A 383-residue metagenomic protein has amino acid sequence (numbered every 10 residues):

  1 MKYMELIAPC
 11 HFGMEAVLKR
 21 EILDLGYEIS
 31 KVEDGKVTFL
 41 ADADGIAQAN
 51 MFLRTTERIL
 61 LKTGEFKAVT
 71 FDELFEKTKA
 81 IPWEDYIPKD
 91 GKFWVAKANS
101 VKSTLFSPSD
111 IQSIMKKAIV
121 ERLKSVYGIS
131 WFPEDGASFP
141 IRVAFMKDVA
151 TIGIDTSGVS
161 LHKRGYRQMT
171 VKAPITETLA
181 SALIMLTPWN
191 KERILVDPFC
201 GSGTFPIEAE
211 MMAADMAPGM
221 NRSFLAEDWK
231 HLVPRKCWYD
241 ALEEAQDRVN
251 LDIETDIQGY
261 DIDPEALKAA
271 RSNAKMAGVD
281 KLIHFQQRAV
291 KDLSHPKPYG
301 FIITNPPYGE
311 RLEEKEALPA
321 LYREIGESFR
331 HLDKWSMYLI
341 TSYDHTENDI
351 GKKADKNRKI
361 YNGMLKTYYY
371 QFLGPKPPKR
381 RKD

Functional and structural regions predicted by a protein language model:
K2-A137: Non-catalytic nucleic-acid substrate-recognition regions in nucleic-acid-modifying enzymes
I22, V95, V143, N305 (+1 more regions): Residue-level signal for inorganic ion chemistry
D44-M51, V159-H162, P378-R380: Short, charged/polar, Gly/Pro-enriched secondary-structure boundary elements
A96-A98, A144-L186: Class I S-adenosyl-L-methionine
S100-S103, S160, P307-R311: A short, flexible beta-alpha/helix-coil linker loop
I175-H295, E310-R311, K315-A317: Conserved S-adenosyl-L-methionine
A289-D383: C-terminal catalytic and target-recognition region of SAM-dependent MTase-like enzymes, primarily methyltransferases
